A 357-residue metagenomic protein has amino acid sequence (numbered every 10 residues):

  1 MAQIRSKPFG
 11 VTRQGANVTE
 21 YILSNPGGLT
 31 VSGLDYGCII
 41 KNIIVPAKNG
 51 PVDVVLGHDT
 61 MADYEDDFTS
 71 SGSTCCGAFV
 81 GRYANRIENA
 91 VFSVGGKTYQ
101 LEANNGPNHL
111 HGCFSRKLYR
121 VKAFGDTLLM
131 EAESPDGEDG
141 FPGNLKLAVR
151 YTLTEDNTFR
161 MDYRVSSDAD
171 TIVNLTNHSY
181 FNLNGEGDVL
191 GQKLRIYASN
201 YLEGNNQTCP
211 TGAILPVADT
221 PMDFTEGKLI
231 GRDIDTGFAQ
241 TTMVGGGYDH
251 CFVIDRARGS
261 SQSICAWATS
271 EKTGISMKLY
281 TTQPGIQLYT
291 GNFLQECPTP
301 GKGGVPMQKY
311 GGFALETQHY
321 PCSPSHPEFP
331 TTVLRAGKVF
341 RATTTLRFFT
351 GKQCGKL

Functional and structural regions predicted by a protein language model:
M1-L357: An exposed, glycine/acidic-rich loop-and-rim segment of catalytic or binding clefts
